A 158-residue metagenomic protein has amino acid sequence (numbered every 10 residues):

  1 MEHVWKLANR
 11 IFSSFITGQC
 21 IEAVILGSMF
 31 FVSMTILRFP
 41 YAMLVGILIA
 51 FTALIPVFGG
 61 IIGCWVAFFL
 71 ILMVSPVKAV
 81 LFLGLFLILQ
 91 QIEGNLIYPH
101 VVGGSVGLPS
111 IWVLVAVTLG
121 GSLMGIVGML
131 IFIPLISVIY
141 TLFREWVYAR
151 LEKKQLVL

Functional and structural regions predicted by a protein language model:
M1-L72, P76-F82: Alpha-helical transmembrane segments and their immediate interhelical loop/hinge regions in multi-pass membrane
V80-L158: Hydrophobic alpha-helical transmembrane segments of membrane transport and translocation systems, primarily multi-pass
